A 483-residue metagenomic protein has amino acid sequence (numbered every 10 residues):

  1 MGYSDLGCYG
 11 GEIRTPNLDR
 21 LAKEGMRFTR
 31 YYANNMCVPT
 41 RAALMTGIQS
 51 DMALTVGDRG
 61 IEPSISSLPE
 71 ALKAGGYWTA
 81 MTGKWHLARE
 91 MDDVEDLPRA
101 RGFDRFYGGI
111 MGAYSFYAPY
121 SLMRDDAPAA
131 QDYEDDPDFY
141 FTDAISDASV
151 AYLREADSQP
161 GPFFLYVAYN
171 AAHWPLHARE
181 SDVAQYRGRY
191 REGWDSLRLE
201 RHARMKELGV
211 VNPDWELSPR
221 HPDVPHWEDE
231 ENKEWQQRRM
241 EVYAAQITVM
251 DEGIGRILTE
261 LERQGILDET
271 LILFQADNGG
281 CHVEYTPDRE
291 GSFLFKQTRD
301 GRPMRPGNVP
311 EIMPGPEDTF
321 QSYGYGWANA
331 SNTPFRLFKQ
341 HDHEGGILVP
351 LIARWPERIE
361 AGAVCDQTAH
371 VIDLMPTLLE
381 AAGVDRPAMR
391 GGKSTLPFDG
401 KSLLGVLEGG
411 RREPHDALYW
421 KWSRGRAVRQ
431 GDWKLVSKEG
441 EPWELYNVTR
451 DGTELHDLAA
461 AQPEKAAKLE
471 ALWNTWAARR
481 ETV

Functional and structural regions predicted by a protein language model:
M1-W443, R450-V483: Formylglycine-dependent sulfatase
